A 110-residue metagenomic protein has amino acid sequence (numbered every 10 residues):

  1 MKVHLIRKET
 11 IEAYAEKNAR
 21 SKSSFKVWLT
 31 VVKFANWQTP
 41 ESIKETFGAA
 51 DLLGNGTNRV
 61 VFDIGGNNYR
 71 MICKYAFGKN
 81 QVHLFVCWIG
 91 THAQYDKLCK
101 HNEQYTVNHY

Functional and structural regions predicted by a protein language model:
M1-N68, A76-F85, H92-Y110: Basic, Lys/Arg-enriched alpha-helical interface segments
